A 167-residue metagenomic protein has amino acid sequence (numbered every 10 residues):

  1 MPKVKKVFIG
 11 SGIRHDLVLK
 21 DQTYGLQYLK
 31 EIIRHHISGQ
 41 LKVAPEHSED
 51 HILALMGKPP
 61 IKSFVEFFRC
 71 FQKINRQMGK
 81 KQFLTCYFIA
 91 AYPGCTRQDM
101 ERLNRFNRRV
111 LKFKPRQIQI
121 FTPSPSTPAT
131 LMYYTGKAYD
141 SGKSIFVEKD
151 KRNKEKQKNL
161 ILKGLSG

Functional and structural regions predicted by a protein language model:
M1-T85, A90-P93: Conserved SAM/AdoMet-binding glycine-rich loop
L17-K20, E46-K58, G79-Q98, L111-E148 (+2 more regions): Flexible glycine/acidic-rich beta-alpha junction loops that bind and position SAM and/or redox cofactors in anaerobic
Y24, Q98-E101: Short, glycine/acidic-rich beta->alpha junctions
I33, R108-R109: Non-catalytic positions within long, well-ordered alpha-helices that form the structural scaffold/packing of enzyme
E101-R102, F106, K114: N-terminal intrinsically disordered, low-complexity, charge/repeat-rich segments that act as generic
G167: Acidic, glycine-enriched active-site microenvironments
